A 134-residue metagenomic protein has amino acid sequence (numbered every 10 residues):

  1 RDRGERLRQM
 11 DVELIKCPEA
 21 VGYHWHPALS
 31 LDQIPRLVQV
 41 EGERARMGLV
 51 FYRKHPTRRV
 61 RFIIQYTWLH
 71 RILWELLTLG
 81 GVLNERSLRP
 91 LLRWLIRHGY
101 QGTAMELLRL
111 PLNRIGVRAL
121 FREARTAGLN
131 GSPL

Functional and structural regions predicted by a protein language model:
R1-V21: A short, conserved alpha-helix in the catalytic core of glycosyltransferases
G4, L49-Y52: Non-transmembrane alpha-helical segments in soluble domains of secreted/periplasmic/extracellular proteins
Q9, R53-K54: Residues at helix-coil transition
V21-G22, Y66: Conserved beta-strand edge residues that scaffold enzyme active sites
Y23-R46: Nucleotide-sugar-dependent glycosyltransferase catalytic core
Q39-E43, V60-L134: Non-catalytic, C-terminal membrane-associated alpha-helical segments of glycosyltransferases
T57: Negatively charged linear elements and acidic catalytic determinants
